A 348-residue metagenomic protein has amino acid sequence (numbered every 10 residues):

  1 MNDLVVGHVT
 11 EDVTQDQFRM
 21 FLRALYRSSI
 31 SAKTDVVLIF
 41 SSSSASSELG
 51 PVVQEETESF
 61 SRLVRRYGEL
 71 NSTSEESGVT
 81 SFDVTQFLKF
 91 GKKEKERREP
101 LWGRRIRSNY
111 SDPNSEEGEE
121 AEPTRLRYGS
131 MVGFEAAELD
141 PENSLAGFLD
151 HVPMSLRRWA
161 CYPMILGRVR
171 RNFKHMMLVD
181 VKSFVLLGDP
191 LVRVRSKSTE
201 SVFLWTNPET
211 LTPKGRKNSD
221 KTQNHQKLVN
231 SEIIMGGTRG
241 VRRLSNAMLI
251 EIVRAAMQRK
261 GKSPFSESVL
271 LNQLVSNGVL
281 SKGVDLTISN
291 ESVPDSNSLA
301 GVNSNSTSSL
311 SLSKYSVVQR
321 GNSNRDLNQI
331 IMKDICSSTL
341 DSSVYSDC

Functional and structural regions predicted by a protein language model:
M1-K174, D347: N-terminal anchoring/stem segment of glycosyltransferases
D3-V9, E142-D150, H225-V229, A247 (+1 more regions): Short interface patches used for recognition in eukaryotic signaling and trafficking proteins
F18-R19, S47-V52, V185-V192, K214-R216 (+2 more regions): A short acidic (Asp/Glu
A24, I165-R168, H175, L244-A247 (+1 more regions): Alpha-helical recognition domains of nuclear gene-regulatory proteins
D35-S44, R65-G68, W205-N207, K260 (+2 more regions): A generic structural motif
D150-T210: GT-A fold catalytic core of metal-dependent nucleotide-sugar glycosyltransferases, centered on the diacidic
F184-G188, K197, Q226-C348: Catalytic core and acceptor-binding pocket of nucleotide-sugar-dependent glycosyltransferases
L204-T222: A short, conserved beta-to-alpha structural element at the edge of catalytic cores that scaffolds binding
